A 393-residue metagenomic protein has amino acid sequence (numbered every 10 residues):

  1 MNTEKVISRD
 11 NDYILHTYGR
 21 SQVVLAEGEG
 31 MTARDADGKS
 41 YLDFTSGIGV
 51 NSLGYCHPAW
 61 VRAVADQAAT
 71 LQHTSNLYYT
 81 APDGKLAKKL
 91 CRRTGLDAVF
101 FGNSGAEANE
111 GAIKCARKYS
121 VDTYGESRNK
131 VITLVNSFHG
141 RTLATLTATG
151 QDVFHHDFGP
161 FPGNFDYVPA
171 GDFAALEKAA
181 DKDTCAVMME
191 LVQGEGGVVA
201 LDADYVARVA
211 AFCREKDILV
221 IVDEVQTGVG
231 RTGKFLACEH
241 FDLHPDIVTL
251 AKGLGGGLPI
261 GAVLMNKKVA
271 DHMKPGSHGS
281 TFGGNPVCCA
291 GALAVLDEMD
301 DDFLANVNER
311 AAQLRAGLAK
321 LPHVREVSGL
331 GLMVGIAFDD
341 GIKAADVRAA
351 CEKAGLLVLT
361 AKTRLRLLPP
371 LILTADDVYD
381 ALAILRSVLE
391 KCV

Functional and structural regions predicted by a protein language model:
M1-V393: Conserved N-terminal phosphate-binding loop of PLP-dependent enzymes in the Aspartate aminotransferase
